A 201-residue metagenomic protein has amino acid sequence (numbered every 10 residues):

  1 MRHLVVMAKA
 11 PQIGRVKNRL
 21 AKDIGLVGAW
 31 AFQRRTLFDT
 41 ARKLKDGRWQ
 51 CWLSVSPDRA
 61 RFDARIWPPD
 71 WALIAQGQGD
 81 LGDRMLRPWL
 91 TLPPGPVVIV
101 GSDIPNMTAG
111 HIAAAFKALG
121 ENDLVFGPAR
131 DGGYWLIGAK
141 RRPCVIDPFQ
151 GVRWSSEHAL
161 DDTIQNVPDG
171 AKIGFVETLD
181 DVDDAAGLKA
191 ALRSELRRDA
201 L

Functional and structural regions predicted by a protein language model:
M1-R19: N-terminal nucleotide-binding beta1-loop-alpha1 segment
A31-W49: A short, N-terminal amphipathic alpha-helix
W49-P57: Short beta-strand/loop segment that forms part of the nucleotide-sugar
D63-P96, S156: Short phosphate-binding loop-to-helix
V98-V100: Short aromatic-hydrophobic micro-motifs that form the base-stacking/packing surface for donor nucleotide recognition
N106-Y134: Conserved donor-nucleotide/metal-binding helix-loop-beta segment in metal-dependent transferases, i.e., the alpha-helix
P143-I164: Short, glycine-/small-residue-rich phosphate/pyrophosphate-handling segment
D161-L201: Conserved alpha/beta core of the MobA/IspD/sugar-nucleotide pyrophosphorylase nucleotidyltransferase superfamily
